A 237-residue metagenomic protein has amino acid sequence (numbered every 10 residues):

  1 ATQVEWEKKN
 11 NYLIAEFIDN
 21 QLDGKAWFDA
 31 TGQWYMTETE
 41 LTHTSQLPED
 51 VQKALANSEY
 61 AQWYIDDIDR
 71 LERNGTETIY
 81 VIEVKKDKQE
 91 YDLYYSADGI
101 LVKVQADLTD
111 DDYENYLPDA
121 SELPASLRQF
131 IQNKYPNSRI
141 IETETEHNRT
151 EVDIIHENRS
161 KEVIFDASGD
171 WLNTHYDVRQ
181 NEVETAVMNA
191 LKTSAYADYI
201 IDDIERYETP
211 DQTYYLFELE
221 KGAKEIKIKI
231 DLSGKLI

Functional and structural regions predicted by a protein language model:
A1-I237: Interaction-mediating elements
